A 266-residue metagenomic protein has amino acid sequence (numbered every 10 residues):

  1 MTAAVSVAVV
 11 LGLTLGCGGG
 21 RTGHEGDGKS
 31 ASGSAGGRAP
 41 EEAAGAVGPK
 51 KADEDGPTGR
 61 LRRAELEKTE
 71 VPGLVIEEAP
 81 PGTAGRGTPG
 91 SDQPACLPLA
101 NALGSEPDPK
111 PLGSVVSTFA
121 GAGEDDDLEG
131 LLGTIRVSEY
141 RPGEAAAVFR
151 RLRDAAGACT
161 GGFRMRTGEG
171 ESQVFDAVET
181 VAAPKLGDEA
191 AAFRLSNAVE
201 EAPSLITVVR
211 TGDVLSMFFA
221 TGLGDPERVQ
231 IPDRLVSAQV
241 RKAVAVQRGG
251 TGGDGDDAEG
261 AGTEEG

Functional and structural regions predicted by a protein language model:
A4, V10-R63, S91-A95, N101-A102 (+1 more regions): N-terminal low-complexity, Pro/Thr-rich disordered segments that flank secretion/membrane-targeting signals
R62-K68, A146-F149, R153, D233-V236 (+1 more regions): Extracytoplasmic/secreted envelope proteins and their assembly/folding machinery, especially bacterial periplasmic
I76-A202, L235, G255-E259: A small/polar (G/S/T-enriched), proline-flanked helix-loop surface module common in exported/cell-envelope proteins
D126-D127, T207-T211: Short glycine/proline-enriched loop/turn "hinge" motifs that connect secondary-structure elements and lie
G133-R136, D213-G222: Short, well-ordered beta-strand elements
L186-D188, V209-L215: Short, solvent-exposed coil/turn segments at beta-strand boundaries
L205-V208, D225: Mobile, glycine-rich extracellular loop/lid and propeptide segments that shape or gate substrate/ligand access
F219-L235: A short acidic/glycine-rich loop-to-helix N-cap element
